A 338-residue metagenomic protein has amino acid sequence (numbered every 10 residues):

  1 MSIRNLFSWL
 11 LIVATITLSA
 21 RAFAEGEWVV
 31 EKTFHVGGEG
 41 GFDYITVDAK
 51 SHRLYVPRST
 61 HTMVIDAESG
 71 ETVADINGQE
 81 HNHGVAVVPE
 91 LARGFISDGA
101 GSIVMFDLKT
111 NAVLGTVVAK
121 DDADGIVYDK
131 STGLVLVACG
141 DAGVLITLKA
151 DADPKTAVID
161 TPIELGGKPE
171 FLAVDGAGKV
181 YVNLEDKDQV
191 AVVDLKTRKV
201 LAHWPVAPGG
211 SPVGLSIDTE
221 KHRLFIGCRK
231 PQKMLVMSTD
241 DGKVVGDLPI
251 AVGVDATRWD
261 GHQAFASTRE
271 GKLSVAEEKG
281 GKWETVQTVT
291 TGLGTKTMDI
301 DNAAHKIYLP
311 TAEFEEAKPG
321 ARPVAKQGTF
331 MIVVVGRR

Functional and structural regions predicted by a protein language model:
M1-N5: N-terminal secretory signal peptides that target proteins for export/translocation
S8-L18: Bacterial N-terminal signal peptides
R21-R338: Predominantly soluble domains enriched in secretory-pathway, periplasmic, or organellar proteins
